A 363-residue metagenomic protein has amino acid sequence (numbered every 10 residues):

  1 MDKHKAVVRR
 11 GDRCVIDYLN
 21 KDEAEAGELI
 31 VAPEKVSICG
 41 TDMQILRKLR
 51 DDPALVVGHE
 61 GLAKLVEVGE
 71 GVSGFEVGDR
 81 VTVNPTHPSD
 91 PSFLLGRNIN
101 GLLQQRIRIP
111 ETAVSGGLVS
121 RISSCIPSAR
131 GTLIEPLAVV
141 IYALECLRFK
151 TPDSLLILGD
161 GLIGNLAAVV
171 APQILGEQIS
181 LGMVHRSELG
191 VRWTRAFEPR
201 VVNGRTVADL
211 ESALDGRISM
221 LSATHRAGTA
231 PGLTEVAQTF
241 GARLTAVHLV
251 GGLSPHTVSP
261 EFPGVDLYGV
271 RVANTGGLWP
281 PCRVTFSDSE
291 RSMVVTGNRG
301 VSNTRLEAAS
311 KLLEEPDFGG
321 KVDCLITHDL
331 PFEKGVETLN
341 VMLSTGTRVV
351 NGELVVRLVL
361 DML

Functional and structural regions predicted by a protein language model:
A6, S154-L155, V247: Conserved hydrophobic helix-helix packing surfaces used for dimerization/oligomerization
D22-S37, L46-H87, G101, S123: Glycine-rich beta-strand-centered segment in the early N-terminal region that forms part of a ligand/cofactor-binding
E60-L62, D79-R80, R106, S154 (+1 more regions): Residue-level marker of beta-strand positions
N84, G159-G161, V184-E188, L221-A227 (+3 more regions): Structural motif
H87-L155: NAD(P)H dinucleotide-binding glycine-rich loop of Rossmann-like/cofactor-binding domains, especially the beta1-alpha1
S124-E211, D215, S219: Mid-domain Rossmann-like dinucleotide-binding core that forms the NAD(H)/NADP(H) cofactor-binding site
F149, P172-Q178, R192-M293: Glycine-rich cofactor phosphate-binding loops and adjacent beta1-alpha1 units of small-molecule cofactor enzyme domains
S292, R299-L363: C-terminal hydrophobic helical "lid"/dimerization subdomain of Rossmann-like NAD(P)H-dependent oxidoreductases
